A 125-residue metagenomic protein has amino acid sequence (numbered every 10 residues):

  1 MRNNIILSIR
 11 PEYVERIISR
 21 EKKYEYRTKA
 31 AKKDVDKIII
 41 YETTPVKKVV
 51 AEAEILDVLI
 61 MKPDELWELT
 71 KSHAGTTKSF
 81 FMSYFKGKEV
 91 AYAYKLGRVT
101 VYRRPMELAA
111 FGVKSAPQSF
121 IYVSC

Functional and structural regions predicted by a protein language model:
M1-C125: Structured alpha/beta reader/binder surfaces that contact nucleic acids or chromatin modification marks
